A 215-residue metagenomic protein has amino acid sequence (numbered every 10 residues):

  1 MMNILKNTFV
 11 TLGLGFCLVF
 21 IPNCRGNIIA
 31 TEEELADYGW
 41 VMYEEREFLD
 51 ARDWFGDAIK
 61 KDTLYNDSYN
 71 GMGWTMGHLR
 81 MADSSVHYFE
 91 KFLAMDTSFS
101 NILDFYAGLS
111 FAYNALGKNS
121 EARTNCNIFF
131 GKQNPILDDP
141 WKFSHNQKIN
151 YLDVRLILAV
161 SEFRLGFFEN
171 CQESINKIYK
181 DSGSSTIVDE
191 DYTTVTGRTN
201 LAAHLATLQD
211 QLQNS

Functional and structural regions predicted by a protein language model:
A30-D57, K61: Alpha-helical segment of the N-proximal tetratricopeptide repeat
E33, D67, W74, N101-D104 (+1 more regions): Start-of-helix register in tetratricopeptide repeats
D37, G71, F105-G108, I157 (+1 more regions): Canonical tetratricopeptide repeat
K148-I149, V154-S215: Terminal, low-structured helical/coil segments at or just beyond the last alpha-helical repeat
